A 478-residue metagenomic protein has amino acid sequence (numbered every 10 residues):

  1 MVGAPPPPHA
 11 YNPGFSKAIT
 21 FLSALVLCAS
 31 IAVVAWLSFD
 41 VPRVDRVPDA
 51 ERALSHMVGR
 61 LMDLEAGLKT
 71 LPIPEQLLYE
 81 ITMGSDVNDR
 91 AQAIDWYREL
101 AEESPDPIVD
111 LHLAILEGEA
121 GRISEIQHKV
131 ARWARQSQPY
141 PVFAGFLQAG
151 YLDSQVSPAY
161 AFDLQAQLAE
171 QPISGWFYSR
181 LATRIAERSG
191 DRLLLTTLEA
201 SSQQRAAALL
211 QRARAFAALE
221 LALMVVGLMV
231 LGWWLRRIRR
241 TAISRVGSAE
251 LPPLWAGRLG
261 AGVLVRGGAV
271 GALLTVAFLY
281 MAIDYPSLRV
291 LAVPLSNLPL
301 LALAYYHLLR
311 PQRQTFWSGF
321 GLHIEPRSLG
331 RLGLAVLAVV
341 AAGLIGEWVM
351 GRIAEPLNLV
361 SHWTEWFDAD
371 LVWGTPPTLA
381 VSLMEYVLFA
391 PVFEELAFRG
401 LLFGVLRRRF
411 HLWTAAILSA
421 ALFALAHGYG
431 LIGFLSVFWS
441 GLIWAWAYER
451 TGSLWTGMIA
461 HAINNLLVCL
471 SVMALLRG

Functional and structural regions predicted by a protein language model:
M1-Q314, G478: N-terminal, membrane-interfacial amphipathic/helix-forming hydrophobic leader that caps and precedes the first
V2-D89, E102, L113, A342-W348 (+1 more regions): Transmembrane helix-loop-helix hairpins at the membrane interface of multi-pass integral membrane proteins
R46-V47, F278-L295, R310-F389, G478: Juxtamembrane helix-loop-helix connectors linking adjacent transmembrane helices in multi-pass membrane enzymes
V225, V263-A272, P294, L298 (+9 more regions): Alpha-helical transmembrane spans of integral membrane proteins, capturing the lipid-embedded, hydrophobic core of TM
L235-R239, F278-A282, Y305-L309, E347-E355 (+5 more regions): Membrane-water interface at transmembrane helix exits
S248-P253, F320-L329, R409: Alpha-helical transmembrane segments with an aromatic anchor "belt"
